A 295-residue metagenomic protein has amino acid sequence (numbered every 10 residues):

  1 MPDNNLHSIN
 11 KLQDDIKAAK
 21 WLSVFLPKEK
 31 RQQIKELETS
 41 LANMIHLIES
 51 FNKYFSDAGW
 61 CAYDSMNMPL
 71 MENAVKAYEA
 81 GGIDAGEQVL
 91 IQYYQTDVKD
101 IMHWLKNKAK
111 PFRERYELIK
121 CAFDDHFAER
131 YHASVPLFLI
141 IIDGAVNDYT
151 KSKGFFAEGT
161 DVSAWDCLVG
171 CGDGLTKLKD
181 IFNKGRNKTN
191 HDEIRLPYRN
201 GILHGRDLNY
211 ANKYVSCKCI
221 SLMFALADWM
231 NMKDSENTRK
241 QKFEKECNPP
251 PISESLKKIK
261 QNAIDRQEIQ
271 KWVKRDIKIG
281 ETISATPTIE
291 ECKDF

Functional and structural regions predicted by a protein language model:
M1-P2, C61: Preference for solvent-exposed, low-hydrophobicity sequence contexts
N10-Q13, E38, K260, K293: Residue-level detector of alpha-helical secondary structure
D14-H103, T238-Q241, P251, S255-K257: Internal, Lys/Arg-enriched amphipathic helical interaction segments that engage polyanionic partners
Y94-Q95, P111-R115, D192: Generic alpha-helical segment signature
W104-W165: Amphipathic alpha-helical interface elements
N107-K110, V162-P197, Y210: Short, mixed-charge amphipathic alpha-helical segments
K184-E244: Charge-enriched, short contiguous segments at helix-coil
D228-F295: Polyanionic, low-complexity intrinsically disordered segments
